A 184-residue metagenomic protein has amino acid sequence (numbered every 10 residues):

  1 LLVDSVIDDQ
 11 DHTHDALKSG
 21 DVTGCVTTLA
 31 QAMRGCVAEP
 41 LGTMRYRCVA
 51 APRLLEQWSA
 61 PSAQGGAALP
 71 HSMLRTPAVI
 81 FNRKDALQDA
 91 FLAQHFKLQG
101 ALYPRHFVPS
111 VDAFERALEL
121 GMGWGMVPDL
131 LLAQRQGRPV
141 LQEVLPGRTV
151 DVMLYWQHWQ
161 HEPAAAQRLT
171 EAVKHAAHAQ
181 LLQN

Functional and structural regions predicted by a protein language model:
L1-R34: Central regulatory/effector-binding core of bacterial HTH transcription factors
S5, V26, C48, A78 (+2 more regions): Generic preference for hydrophobic
V6-I7, F81, F107, G125 (+1 more regions): Active-site-adjacent beta-strand anchor residues
D9-Q10, T27-Q31, A51-P52, S110 (+1 more regions): Beta->alpha turn/N-cap motifs
D15, V37-M122, L131, Q136-V150 (+1 more regions): C-terminal regulatory
V22, V26-T28, L92, V173 (+1 more regions): Hydrophobic alpha-helical core bundles mediating ligand binding, dimerization, or RNAP-core interactions
Q142-N184: A late-sequence structural motif
